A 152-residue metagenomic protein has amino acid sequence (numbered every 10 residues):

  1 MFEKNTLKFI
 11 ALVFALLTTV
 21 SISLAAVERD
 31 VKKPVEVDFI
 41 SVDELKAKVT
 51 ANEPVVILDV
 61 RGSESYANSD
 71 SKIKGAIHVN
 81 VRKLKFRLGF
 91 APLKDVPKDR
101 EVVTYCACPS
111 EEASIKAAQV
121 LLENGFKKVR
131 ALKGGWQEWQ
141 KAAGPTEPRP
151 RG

Functional and structural regions predicted by a protein language model:
F2-A11, T18-F39, D43, K48 (+2 more regions): Rhodanese-like catalytic fold shared by cysteine-dependent sulfurtransferases and DSP/PTP-type phosphatases
I57-D59: Structural scaffold elements adjacent to functional motifs in cytosolic proteins
R61-S65: Short, polar loop motifs at secondary-structure junctions
